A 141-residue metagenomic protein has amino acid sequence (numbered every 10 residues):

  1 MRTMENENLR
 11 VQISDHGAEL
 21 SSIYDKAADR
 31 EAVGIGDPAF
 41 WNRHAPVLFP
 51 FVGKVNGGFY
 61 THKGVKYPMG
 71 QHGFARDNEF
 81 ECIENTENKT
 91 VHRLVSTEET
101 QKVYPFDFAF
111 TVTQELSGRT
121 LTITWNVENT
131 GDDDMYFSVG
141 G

Functional and structural regions predicted by a protein language model:
M1-N126, T130-G141: Surface-exposed acidic/polar loop and edge beta-strand patches at domain peripheries
